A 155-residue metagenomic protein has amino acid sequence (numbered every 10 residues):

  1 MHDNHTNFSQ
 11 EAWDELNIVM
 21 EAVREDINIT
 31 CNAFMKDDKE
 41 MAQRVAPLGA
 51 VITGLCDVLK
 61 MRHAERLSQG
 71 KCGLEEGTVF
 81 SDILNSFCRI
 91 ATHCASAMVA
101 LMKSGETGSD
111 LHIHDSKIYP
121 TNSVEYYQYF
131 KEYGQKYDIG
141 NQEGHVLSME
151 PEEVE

Functional and structural regions predicted by a protein language model:
M1-E155: Cytosolic, long alpha-helical scaffolding segments
